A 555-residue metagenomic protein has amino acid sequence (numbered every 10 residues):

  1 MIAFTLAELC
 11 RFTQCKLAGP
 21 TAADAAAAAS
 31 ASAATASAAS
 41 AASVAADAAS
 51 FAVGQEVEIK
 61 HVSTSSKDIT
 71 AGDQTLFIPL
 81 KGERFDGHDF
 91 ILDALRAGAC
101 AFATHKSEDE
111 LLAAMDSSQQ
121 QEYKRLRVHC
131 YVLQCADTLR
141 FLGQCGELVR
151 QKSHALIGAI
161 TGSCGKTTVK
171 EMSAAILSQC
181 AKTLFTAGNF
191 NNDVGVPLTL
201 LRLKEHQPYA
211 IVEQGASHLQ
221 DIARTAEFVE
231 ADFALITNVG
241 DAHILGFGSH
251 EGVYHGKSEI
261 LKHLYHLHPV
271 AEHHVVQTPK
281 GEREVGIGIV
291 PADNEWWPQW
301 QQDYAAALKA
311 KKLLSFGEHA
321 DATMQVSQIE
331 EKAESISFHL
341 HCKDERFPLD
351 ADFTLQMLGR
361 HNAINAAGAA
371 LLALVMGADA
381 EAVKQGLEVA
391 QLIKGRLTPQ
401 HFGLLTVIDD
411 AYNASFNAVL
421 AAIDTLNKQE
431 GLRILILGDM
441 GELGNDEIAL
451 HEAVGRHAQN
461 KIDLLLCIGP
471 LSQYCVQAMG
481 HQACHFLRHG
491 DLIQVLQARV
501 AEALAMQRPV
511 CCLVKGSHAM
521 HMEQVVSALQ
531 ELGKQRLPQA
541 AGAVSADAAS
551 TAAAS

Functional and structural regions predicted by a protein language model:
I2-A26, A45-A159, T168-A175, Q179 (+4 more regions): Short, basic phosphate-binding NTP loop
L9, T75, A94, C145 (+14 more regions): Residue-level signal for inorganic ion chemistry
G82-F85, I393, A411-H485, S517 (+2 more regions): Active-site beta-alpha connecting loops in nucleotide-dependent enzymes
E110-L111, L235-T406, G431, R456 (+3 more regions): Acidic, Mg2+-coordinating active-site environments of NTP-dependent enzymes
K124, L139-G288, A292, W296-K309 (+5 more regions): Phosphate-binding loop of NTP-binding sites
I160, K394-L397, A519-V525: ATP-dependent carboxylate/acyl-activation modules
K182-G188, F316-G317, C484-H485: Conserved RecA-like helicase motor-core motifs
